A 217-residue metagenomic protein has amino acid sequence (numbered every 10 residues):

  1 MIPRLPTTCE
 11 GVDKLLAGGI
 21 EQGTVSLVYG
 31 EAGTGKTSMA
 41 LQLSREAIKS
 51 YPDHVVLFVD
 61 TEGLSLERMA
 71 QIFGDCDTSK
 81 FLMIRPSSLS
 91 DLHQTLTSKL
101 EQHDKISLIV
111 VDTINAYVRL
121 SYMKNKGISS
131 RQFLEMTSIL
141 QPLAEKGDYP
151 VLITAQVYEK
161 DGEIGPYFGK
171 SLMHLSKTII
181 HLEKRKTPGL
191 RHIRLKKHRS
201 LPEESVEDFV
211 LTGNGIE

Functional and structural regions predicted by a protein language model:
L5-C9, T37, L89, F133: A conditional alpha-helix N-cap/helix-loop micro-motif detector
T7-I20: Pre-Walker A adenine-sensing motif
I20-S98: Conserved P-loop
L66-R68, L92-H93, Y117-L120, D161-E163 (+1 more regions): Switch/connector loops and helix/strand junctions flanking conserved nucleotide-binding motifs in nucleotide-processing
P86, L96-H174: P-loop NTPase motor core
Q94-Q102, H192-R199: Short, surface-exposed amphipathic charged segments that create phosphate/polyanion-binding patches used for binding
L143-E217: Phosphate-binding/switch region of NTP-binding enzymes
